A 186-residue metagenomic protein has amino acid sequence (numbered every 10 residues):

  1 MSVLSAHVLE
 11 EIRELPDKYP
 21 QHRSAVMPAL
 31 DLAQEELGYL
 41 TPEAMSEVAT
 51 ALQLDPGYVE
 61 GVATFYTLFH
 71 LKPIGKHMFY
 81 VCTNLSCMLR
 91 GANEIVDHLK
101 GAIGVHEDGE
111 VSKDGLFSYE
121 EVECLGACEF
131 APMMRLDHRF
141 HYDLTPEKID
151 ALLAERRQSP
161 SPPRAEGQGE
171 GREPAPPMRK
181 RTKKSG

Functional and structural regions predicted by a protein language model:
M1-P160, R164-G186: Signature of N-terminal electron-transfer/Fe-S-associated modules in redox systems
